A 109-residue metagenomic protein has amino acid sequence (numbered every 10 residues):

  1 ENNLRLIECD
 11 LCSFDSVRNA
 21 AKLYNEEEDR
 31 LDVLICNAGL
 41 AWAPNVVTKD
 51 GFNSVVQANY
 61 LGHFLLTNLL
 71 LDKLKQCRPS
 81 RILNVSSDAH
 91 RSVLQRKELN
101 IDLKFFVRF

Functional and structural regions predicted by a protein language model:
E1-F109: Rossmann-fold NAD(P)H-dependent dehydrogenase/reductase core
